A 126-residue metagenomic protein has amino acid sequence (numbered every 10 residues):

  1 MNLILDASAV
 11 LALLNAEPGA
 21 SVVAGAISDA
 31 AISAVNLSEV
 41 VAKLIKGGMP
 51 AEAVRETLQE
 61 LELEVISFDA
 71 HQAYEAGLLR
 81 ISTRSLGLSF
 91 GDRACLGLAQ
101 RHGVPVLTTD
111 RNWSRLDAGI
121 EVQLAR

Functional and structural regions predicted by a protein language model:
M1-I32, L44-E60, R126: Short, well-structured N-terminal submotif of metal-dependent ribonuclease cores
D6, D92, D110: Acidic active-site catalytic centers that drive phospho-/nucleotidyl reactions and related ester hydrolyses
V10-L11, L37, W113-S114: A generic structural signal for short hydrophobic patches within well-formed alpha-helices
L13-L14, K43, A76, L116: Residues that scaffold the ATP/ADP-binding catalytic core of kinase and kinase-like folds
E60-L61, Y74, D92, S114-L116 (+1 more regions): Short secondary-structure capping/turn micro-motifs that flank functional sites
I66-L107: Active-site neighborhoods of divalent-metal-dependent phosphate/nucleic-acid chemistry enzymes
L96, Q100-R126: Acidic, PIN/NYN-like endoribonuclease modules and their adjacent C-terminal/linker elements
